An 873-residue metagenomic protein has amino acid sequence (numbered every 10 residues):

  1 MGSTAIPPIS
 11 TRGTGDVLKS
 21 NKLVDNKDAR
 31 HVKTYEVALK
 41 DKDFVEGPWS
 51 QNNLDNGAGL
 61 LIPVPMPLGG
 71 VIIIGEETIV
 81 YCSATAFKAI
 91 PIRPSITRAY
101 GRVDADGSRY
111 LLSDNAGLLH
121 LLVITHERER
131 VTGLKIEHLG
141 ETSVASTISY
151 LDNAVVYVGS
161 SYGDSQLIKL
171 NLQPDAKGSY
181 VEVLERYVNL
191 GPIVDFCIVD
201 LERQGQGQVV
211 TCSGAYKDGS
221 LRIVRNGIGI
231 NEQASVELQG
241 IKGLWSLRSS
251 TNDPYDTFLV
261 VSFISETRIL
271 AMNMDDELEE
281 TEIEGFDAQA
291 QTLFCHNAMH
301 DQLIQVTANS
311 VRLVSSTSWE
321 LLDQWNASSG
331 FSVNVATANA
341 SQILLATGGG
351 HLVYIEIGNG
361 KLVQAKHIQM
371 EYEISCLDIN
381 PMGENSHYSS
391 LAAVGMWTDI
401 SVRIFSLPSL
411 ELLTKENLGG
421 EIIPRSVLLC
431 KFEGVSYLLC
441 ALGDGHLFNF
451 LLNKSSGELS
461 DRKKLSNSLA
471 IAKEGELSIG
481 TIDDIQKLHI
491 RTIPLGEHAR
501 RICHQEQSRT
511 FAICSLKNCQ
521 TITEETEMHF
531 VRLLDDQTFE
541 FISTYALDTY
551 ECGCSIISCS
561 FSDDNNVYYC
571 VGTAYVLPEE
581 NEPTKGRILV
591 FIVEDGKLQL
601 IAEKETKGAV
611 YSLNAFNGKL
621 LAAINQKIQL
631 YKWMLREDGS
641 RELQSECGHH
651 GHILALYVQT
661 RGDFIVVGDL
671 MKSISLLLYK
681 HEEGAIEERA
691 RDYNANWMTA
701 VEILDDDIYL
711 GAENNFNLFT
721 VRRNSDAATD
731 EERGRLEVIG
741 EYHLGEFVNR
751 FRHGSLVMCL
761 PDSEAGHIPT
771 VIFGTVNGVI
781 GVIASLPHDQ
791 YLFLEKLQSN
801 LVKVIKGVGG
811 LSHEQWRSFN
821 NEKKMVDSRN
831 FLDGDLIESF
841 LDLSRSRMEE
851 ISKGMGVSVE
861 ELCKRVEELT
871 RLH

Functional and structural regions predicted by a protein language model:
M1-G2, P7-S10, T14-S50, L54 (+23 more regions): C-terminal scaffolding/assembly regions of large eukaryotic complex subunits
I62-P65, G101-D104, S149, C197 (+11 more regions): Conserved beta-strand position repeated across blades of beta-propeller domains
I74-E76, N715: Amphipathic alpha-helical elements of HEAT/ARM-like alpha-solenoid repeat scaffolds that form extended
T78-I79, L118: Extended repeat-based interaction scaffolds and adjacent low-complexity, acidic/S/T/P-biased segments that form broad
L344-L345: C-terminal substrate/ligand-recognition segments
